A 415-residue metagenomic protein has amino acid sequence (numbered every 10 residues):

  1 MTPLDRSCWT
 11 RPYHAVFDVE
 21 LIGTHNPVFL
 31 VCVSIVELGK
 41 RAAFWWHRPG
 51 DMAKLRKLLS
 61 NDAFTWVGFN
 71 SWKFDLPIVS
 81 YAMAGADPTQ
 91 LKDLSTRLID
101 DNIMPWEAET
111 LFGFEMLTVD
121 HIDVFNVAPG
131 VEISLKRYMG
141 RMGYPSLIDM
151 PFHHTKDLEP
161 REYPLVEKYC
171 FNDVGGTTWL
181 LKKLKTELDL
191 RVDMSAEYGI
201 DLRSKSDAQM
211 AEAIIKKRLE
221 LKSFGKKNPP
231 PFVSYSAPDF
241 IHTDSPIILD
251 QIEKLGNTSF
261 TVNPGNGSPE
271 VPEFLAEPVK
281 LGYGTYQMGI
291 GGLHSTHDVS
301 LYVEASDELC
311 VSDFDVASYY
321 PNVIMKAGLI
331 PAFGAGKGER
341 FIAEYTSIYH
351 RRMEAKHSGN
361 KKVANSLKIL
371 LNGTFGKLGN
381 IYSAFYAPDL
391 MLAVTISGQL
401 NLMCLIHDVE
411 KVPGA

Functional and structural regions predicted by a protein language model:
M1-P12: N-terminal accessory regions of nucleic-acid-interacting proteins
W9, G23-P27, A305: A short catalytic or substrate-binding loop motif that flags glycine-/basic-rich loops and adjacent residues that bind
P12-I22, I122-D123, S312-F314: Two-metal-ion RNase H-like nuclease active-site motif
Y13, L30-C32, C310: Conserved beta-strand and immediately adjacent loop positions that scaffold enzyme active sites
V19-L21, I35, G373: Hydrophobic side chains in beta-strands
G23-V31, N365-S366: Short, flexible loop/turn motifs enriched in small residues
P27-G39, A317: Short conserved beta-strand segments at catalytic cores or DNA/RNA-binding microdomains of nucleic-acid binding
G39-A415: Conserved acidic
